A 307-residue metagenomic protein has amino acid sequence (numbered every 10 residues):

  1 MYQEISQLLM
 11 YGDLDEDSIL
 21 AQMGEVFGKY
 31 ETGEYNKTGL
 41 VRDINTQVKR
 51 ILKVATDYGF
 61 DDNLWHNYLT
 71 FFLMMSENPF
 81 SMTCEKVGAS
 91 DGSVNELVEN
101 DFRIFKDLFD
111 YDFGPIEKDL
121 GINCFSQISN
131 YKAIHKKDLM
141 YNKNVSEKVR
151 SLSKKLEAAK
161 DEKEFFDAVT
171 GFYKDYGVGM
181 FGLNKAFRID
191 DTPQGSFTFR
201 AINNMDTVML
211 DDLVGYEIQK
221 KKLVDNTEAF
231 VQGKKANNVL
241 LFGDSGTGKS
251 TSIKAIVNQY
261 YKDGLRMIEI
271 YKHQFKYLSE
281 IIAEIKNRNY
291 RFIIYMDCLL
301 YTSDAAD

Functional and structural regions predicted by a protein language model:
M1-K154: Intrinsically disordered, low-complexity N-terminal extensions of AAA+/P-loop NTPases that precede the structured
L139-T198: Interdomain "pre-motor" coupling segment immediately N-terminal to P-loop NTPase/helicase cores
V208-T227: N-terminal pre-Walker A segment at the start of P-loop NTPase domains
A229-A236: Phosphate-binding P-loop
V239-L265: Walker A/P-loop
Q259-N289: AAA+/P-loop NTPase substrate/partner-engagement loops
D297-C298: Walker B catalytic acidic pair
Y301-D307: Conserved small/polar residues in nucleotide/adenosyl-binding loops
